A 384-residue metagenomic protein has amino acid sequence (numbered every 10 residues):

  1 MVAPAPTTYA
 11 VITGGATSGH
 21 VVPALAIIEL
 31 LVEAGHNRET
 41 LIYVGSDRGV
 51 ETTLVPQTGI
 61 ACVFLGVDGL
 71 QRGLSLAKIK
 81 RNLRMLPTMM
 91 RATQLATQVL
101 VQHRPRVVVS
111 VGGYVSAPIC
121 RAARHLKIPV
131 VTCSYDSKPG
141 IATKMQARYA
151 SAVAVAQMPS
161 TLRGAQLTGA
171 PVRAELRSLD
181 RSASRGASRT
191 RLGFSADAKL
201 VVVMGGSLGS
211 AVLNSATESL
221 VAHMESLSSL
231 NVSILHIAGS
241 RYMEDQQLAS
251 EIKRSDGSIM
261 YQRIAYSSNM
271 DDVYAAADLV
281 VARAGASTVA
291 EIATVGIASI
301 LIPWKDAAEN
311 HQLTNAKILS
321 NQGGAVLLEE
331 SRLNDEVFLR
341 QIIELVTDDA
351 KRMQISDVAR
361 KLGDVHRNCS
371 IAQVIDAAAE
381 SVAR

Functional and structural regions predicted by a protein language model:
T7-G15, R38-R91, S240-Y242, S331: Conserved nucleotide-sugar phosphate-binding/catalytic loop shared by glycosyltransferases and other
I42, A61, R124-G186, R191: Active-site-proximal region of nucleotide-activated glycan assembly enzymes, centered on histidine/acidic-rich loops
L54-P56, G73, S184-T190, F194-V280 (+3 more regions): Donor-nucleotide binding loops and adjacent catalytic segments primarily of GT-B fold Leloir glycosyltransferases
L95-V108, V115-V131, K144, R148: Glycosyltransferases and closely related glycan-assembly transferases that use nucleotide-activated donors
P105-V107, D271, A275-A290, I297: Acidic donor-binding loop of glycosyltransferase active sites
A282, A298-E309: Short hydrophobic beta-strand element within catalytic cores of glycosyltransferases and related nucleotide-activated
K351-V365: A short, well-ordered alpha-helix in the C-terminal region of glycosyltransferases
D364-R384: C-terminal alpha-helical cap of glycosyltransferases
